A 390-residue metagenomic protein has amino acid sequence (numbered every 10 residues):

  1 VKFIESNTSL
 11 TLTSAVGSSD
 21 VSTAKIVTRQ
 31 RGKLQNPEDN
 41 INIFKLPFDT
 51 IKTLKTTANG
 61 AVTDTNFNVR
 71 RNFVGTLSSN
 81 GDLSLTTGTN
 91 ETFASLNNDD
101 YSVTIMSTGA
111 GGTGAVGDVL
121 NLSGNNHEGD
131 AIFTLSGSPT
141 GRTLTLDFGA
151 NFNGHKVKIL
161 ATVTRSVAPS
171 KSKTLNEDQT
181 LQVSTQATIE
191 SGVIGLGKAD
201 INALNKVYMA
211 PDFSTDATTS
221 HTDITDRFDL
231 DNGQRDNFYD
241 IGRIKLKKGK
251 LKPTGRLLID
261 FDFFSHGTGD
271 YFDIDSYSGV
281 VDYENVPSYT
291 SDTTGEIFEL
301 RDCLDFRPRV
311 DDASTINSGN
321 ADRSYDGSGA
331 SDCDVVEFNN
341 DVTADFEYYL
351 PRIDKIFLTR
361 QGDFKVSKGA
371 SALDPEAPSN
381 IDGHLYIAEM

Functional and structural regions predicted by a protein language model:
V1-A58, H127-M390: Beta-strand-rich solenoidal segments
P47-H127, I159, D200-D223: Extended low-complexity, serine/threonine- and proline-enriched intrinsically disordered segments
